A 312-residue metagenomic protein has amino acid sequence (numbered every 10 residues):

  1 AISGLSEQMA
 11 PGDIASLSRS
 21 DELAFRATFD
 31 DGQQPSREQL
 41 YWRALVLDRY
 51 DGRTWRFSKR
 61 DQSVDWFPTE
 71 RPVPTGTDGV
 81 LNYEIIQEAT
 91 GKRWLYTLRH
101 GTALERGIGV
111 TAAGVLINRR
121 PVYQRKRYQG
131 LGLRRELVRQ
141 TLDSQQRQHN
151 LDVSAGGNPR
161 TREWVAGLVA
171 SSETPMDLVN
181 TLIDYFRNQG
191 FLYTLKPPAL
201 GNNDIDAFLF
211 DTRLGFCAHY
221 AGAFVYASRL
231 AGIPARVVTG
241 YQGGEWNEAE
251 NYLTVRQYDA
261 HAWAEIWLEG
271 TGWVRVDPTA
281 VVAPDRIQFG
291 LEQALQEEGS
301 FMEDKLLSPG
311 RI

Functional and structural regions predicted by a protein language model:
A1-A113, F289: Beta-strand-rich, non-transmembrane domain signature
D21-F25, E38, L81, Q124-Y128 (+4 more regions): Envelope-exposed proteins and targeting segments
A27, L182, R213-Y241, A264: Cysteine-centered nucleophilic/redox motifs
D30-Q33, L45-L47, E88-T90, L133-E136 (+3 more regions): Solvent-exposed coil/turn segments that connect beta secondary-structure elements in extracytoplasmic/periplasmic
E70-G76, D152, G190, Q242-I312: Juxtamembrane membrane-insertion context
T90-D211, A231: Acidic low-complexity segments
A207-F216, N251-V255: Short, contiguous acidic/charged loop-to-helix segments that flank catalytic cores in large enzymes
